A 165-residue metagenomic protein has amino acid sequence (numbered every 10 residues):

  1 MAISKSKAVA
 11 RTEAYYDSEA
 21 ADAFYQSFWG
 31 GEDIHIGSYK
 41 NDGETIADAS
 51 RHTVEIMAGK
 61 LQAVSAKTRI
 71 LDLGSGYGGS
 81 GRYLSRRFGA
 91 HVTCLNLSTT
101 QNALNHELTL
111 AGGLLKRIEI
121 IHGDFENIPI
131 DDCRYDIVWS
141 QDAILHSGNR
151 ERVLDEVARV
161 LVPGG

Functional and structural regions predicted by a protein language model:
M1-Y25: N-terminal auxiliary segments of SAM/dcSAM-dependent transferases
G31-K40, E44-A66: Conserved alpha-helix/loop element of class I SAM-dependent methyltransferases that forms part of the SAM/SAH-binding
R69-S75, G79-N127: Class I SAM-dependent methyltransferase SAM/SAH-binding core
E126-V138: A short acidic, Gly/Pro-enriched loop at the edge of an enzyme's catalytic core that lines a small-molecule cofactor
I137-N149: A short SAM/SAH-binding and catalytic strip from SAM-dependent methyltransferases
E151-P163: A short glycine-rich, Lys/Arg-flanked "PGG" loop and its adjoining helix->strand segment in the class I
